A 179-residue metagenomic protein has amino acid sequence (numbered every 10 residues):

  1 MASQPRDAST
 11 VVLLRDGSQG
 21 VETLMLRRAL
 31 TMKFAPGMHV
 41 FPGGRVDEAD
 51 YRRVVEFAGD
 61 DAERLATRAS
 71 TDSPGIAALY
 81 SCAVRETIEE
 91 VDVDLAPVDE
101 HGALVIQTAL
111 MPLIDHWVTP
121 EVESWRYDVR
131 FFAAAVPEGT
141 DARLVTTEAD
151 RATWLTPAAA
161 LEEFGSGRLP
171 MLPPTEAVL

Functional and structural regions predicted by a protein language model:
M1-V178: N-terminal leader/linker segments that precede catalytic domains of diphosphate-processing enzymes
